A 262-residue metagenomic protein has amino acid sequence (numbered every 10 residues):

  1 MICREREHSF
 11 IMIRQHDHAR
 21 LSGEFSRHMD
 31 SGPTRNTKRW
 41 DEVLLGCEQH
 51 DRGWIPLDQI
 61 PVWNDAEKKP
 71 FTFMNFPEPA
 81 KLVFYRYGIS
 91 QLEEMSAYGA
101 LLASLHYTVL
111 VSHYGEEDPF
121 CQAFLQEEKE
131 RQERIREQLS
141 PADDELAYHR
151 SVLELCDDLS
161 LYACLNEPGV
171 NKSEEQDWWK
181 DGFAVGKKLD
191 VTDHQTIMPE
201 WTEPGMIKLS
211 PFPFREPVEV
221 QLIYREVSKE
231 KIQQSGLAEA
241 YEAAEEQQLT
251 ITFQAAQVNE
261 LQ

Functional and structural regions predicted by a protein language model:
C3-I13, G23-E24, E42-G169, V185-K187 (+1 more regions): Divalent metal-dependent catalytic cores for phosphoryl transfer on phosphate-bearing substrates
E7, H28, G32, T37 (+2 more regions): Sparse, context-dependent recognition of short Cys/His-centered cofactor- or disulfide-binding micro-motifs
M12-D41: Alpha-helical phosphate/pyrophosphate-handling elements in metalloenzyme active cores
Q126-Q262: Non-catalytic terminal regions of proteins
